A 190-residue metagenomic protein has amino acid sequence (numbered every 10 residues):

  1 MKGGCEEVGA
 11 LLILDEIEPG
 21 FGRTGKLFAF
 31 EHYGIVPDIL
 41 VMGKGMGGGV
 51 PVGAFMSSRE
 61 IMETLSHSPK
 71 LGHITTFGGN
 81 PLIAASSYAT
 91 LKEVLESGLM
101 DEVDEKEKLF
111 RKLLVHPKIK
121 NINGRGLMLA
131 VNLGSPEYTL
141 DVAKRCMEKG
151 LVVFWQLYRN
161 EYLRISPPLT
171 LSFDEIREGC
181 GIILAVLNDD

Functional and structural regions predicted by a protein language model:
M1-D190: Conserved N-terminal phosphate-binding loop of PLP-dependent enzymes in the Aspartate aminotransferase
